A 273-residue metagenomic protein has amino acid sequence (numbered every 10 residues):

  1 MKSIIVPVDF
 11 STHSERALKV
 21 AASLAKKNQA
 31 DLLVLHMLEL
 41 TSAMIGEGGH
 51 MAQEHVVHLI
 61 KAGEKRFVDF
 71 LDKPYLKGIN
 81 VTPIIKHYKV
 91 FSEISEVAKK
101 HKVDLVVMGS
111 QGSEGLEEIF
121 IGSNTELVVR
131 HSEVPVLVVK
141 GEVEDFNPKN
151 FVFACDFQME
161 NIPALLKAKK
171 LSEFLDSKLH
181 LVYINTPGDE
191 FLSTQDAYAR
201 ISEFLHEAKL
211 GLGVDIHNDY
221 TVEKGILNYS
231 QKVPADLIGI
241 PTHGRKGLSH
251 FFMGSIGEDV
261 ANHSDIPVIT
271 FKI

Functional and structural regions predicted by a protein language model:
M1-M51, N150-D215, K232-A235, H263: Small/aliphatic-rich secondary-structure junction motif
M1-R16, T82, K99, L105-M108 (+2 more regions): Intrinsically disordered or low-complexity boundary/linker segments at protein termini and domain junctions
M37, Q111-G112, G141-V143, I184 (+2 more regions): Short, ordered loop/turn segments at secondary-structure junctions
A52-K65: A short acidic, glycine-rich active-site loop that binds or catalyzes chemistry on phosphate/adenosine moieties
R66, E93, A164-K167, G225: Well-ordered alpha-helical segments embedded in enzymatic catalytic cores
L71-V106, E207-I240, G244-L248, F252 (+2 more regions): Structural beta-alpha unit
M108-L127, I240-H263, I273: Glycine-rich, Arg-bearing micro-motifs that act as flexible, cationic patches
